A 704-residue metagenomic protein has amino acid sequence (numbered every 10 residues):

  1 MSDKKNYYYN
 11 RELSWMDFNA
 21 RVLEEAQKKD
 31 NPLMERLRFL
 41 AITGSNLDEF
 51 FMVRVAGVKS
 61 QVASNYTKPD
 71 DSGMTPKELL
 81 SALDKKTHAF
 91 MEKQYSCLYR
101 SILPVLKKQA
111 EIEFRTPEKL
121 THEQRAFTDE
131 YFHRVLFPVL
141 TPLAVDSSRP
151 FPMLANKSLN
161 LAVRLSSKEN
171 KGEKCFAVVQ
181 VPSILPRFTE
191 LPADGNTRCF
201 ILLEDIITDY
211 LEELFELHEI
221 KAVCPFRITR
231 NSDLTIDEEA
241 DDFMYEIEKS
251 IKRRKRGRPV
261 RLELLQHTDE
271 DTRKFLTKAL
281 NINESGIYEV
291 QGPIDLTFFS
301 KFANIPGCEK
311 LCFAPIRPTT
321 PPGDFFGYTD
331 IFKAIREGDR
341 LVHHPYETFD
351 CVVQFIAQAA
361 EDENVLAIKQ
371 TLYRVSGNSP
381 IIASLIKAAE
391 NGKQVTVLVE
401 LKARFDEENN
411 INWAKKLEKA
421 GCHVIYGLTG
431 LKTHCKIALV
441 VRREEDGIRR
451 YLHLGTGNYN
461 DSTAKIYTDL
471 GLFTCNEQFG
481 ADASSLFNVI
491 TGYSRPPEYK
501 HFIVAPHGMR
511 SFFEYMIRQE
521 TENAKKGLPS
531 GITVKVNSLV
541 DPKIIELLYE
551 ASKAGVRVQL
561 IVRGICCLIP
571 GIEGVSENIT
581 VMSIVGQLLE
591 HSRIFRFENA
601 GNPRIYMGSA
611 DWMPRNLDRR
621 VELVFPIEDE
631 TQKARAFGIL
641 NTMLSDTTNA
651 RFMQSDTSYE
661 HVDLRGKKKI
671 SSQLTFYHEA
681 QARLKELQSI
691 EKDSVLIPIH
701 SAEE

Functional and structural regions predicted by a protein language model:
M1-I532, E550-A554, C566-E704: N-terminal localization/anchoring segments of enzymes in phospholipid and broader phosphate metabolism
P542-I545, Y549: Glycine/threonine-rich ATP-lid/beta-loop region of ATP-binding domains
R557-I561: Hydrophobic alpha/beta core scaffold segments
